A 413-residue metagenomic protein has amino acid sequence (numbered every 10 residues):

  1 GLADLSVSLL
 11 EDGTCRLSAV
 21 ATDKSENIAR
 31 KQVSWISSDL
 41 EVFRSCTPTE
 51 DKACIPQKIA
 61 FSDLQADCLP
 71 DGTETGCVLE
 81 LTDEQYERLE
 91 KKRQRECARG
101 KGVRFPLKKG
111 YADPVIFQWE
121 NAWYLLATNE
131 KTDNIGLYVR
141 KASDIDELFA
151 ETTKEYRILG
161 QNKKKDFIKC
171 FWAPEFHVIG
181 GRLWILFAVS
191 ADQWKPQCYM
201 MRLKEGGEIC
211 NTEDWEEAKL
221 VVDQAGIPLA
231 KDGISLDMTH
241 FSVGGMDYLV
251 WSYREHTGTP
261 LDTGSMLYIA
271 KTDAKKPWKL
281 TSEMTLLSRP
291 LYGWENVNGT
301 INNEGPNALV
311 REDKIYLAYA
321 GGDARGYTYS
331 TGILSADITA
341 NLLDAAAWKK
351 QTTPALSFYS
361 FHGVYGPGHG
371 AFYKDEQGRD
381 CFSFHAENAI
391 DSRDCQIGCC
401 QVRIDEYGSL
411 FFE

Functional and structural regions predicted by a protein language model:
G1-E413: Carbohydrate-active catalytic/glycan-binding domains of CAZyme proteins, especially the secreted or lumenal ectodomains
